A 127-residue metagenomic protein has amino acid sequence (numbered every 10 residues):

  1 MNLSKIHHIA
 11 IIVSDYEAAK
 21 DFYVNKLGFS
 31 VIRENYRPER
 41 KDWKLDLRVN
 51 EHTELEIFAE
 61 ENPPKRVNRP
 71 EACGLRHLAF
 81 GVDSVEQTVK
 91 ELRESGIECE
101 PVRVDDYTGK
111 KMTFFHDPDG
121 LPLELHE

Functional and structural regions predicted by a protein language model:
M1-A18, L75-L78: N-terminal beta-strand motif that seeds the catalytic metal site of vicinal oxygen chelate
M1-N2, N35, D46-R48, V89-E127: Vicinal oxygen chelate
I12-E54: Core segments of cupin and vicinal oxygen chelate
F22, E86-E91: Short amphipathic alpha-helices within nucleic acid-binding modules
I32-E34, K41-W43, N62-N68, P101: A short, acidic/glycine-rich surface segment
K41, G74, G109: Exposed loop/turn and edge beta-strand positions of beta-sandwich/beta-sheet ligand-binding modules
N50-E54, N62-P63, V85-E86: Short, charged/polar surface micro-motifs in flexible loops or helix N-caps
E71-E86: Mid-chain, well-packed structural core segment of small domains
